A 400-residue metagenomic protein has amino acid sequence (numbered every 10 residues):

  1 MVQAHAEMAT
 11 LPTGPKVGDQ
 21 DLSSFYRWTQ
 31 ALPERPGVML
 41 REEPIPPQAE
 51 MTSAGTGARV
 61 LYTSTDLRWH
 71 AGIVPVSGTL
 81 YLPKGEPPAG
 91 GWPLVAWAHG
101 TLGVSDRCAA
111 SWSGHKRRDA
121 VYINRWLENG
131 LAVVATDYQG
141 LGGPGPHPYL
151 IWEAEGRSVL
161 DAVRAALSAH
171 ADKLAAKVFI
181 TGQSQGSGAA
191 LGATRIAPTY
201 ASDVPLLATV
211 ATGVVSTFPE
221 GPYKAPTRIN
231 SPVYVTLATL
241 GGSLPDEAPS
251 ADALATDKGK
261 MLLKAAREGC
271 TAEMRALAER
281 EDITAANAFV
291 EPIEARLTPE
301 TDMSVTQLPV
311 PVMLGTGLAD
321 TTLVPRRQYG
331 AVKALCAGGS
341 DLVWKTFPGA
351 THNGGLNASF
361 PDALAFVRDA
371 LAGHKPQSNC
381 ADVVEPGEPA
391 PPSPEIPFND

Functional and structural regions predicted by a protein language model:
M1-P87, E388-P394, F398-D400: Catalytic-loop region of hydrolases
V2-L32, T212-V305: Accessory cap/linker subdomain of secreted extracellular hydrolases
S77-T79, G90-G103, R107, W112 (+1 more regions): Short beta-strand element of the alpha/beta-hydrolase
Y149-H170: Alpha/beta-hydrolase active-site loop
R164-V233: Primarily recognizes the serine-hydrolase "nucleophile elbow" in alpha/beta-hydrolase and SGNH/GDSL folds
A193, V310-V312, V324-A334: Short alpha-helix in the alpha/beta-hydrolase fold that links the catalytic acid
V290, A295-R296, E300, T322 (+1 more regions): C-terminal catalytic histidine-bearing segment of alpha/beta-hydrolase fold enzymes
L308, M313-D320: Short beta-strand/loop motif that positions the catalytic acidic residue of the alpha/beta-hydrolase fold
